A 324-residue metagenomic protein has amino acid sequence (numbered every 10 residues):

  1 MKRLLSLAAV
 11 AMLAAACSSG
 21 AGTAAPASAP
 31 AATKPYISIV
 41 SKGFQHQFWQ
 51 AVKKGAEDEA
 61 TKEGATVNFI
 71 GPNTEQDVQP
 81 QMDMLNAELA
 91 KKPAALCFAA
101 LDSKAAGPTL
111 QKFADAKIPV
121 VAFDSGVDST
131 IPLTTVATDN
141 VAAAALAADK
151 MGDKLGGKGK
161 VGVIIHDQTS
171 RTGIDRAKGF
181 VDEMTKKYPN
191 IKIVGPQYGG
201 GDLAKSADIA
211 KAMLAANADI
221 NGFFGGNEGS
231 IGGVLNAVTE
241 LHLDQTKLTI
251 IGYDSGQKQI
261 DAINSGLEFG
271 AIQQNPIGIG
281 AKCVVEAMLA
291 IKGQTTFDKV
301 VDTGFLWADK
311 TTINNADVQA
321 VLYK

Functional and structural regions predicted by a protein language model:
K2-V10: Sec-dependent signal peptide recognition, specifically the positively charged N-region followed immediately by
C17-K324: A residue-level marker of the well-folded mature domains of exported/periplasmic proteins
